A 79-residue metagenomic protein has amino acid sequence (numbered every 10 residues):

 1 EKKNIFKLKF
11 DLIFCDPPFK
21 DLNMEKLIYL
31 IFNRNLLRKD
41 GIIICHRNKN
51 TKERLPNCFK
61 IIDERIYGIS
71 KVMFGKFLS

Functional and structural regions predicted by a protein language model:
E1-S79: Class I S-adenosyl-L-methionine-dependent methyltransferase catalytic core
